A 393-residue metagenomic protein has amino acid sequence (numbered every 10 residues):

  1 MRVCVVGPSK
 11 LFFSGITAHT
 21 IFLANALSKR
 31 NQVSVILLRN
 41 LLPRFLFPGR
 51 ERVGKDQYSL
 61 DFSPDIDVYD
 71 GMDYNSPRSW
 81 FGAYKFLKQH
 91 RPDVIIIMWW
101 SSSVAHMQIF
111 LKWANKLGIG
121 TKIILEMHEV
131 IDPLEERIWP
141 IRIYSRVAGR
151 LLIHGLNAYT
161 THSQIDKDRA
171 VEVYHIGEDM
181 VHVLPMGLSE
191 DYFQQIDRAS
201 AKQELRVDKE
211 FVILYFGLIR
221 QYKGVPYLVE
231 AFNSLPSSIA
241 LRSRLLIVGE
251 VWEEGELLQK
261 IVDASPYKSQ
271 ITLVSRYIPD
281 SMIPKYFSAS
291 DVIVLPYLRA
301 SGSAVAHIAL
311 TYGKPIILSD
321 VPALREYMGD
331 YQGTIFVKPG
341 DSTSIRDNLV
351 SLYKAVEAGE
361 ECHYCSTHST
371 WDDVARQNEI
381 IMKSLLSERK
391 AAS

Functional and structural regions predicted by a protein language model:
S9-F13, N25-Q89, D166, E250-E254: N-terminal strand-loop element at the rim of the active site of nucleotide-sugar-dependent glycosyltransferases
R39-P43, F216, R244-L257, R276: Glycosyltransferase donor-sugar binding loop
W113-L117, I141-Y159: Membrane-proximal helix-turn-helix segments that form the acceptor-binding/catalytic region of lipid-linked
E136, V171-E172, M180, G187-E204 (+1 more regions): Acidic anion/phosphate-binding donor-loop and adjacent secondary structure in glycosyltransferase catalytic cores
V207-K223, V229-F232, L246: Conserved donor-binding/catalytic core segment of Leloir-type glycosyltransferases
L257-Y277: Nucleotide-activated donor-binding/catalytic signature segment of Leloir-type glycosyltransferases, i.e., the conserved
K285-S301, K314: Acidic donor-binding loop of glycosyltransferase active sites
T334-T343, V350-V356: Conserved acidic donor-binding segment of nucleotide-sugar-dependent glycosyltransferases
